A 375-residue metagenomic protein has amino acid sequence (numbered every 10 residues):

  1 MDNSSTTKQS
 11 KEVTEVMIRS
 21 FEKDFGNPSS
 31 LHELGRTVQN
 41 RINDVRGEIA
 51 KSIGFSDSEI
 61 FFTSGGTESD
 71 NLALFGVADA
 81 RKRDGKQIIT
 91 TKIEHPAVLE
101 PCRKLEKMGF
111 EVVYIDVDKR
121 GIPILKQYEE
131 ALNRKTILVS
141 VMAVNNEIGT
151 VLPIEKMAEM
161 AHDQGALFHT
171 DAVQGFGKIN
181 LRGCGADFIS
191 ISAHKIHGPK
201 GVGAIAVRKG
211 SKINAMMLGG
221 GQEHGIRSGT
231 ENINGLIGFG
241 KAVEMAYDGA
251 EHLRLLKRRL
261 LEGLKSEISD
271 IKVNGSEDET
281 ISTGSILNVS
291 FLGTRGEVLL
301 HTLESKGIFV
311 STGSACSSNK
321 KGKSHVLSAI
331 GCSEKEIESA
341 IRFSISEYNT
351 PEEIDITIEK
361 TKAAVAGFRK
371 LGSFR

Functional and structural regions predicted by a protein language model:
M1-R375: Pyridoxal 5′-phosphate
